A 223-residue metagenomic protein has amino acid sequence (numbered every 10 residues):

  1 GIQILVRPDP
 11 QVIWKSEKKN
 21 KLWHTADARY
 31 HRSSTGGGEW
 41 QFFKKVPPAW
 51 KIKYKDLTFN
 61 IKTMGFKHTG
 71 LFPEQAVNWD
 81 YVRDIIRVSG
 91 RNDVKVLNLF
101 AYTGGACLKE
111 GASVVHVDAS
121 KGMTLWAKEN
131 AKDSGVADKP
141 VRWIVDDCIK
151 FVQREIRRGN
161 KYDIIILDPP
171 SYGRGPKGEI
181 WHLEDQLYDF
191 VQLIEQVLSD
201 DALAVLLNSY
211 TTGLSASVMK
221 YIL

Functional and structural regions predicted by a protein language model:
L5-P73, D80: Non-catalytic substrate-recognition/targeting regions of SAM-dependent transferases
I13-S16, N20, G178-L223: C-terminal substrate-binding/active-site "lid" region of AdoMet-derived donor-dependent transferases
P73-R91: Conserved alpha-helix/loop element of class I SAM-dependent methyltransferases that forms part of the SAM/SAH-binding
N92-Y102: Conserved class I S-adenosyl-L-methionine
N98-L99, H116, I144: Conserved SAM-binding loop
A101, D118-M123, Q186: Short beta->alpha hinge that forms the Motif I/post-I loop of the SAM-binding pocket
T103-V114: Conserved SAM-binding loop of SAM-dependent methyltransferases across substrates and taxa, primarily the Class I
A119-I166: S-adenosyl-L-methionine
